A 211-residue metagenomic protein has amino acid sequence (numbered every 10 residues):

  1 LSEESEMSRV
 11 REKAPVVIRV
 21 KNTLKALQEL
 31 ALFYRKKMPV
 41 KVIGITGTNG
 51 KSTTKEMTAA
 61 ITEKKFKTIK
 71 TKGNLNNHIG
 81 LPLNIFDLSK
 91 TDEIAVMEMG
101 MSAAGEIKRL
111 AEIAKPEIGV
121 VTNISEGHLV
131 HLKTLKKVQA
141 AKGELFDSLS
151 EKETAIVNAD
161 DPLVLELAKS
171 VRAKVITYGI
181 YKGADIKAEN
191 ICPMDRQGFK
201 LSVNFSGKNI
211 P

Functional and structural regions predicted by a protein language model:
L1, V20, I45, V203-F205: Hydrophobic residues in beta-strands and at strand termini
L1-E29: N-terminal leader/targeting and accessory segments in enzymes
L1-E6, A159-L163, I180: Short, polar loop motifs at secondary-structure junctions
M7-V17, P82-N84, H131-L132, E189-N190: Short secondary-structure transition/capping segments
R11, K36-K37, D195, S206: Short, flexible hinge/linker loops that cap or flank conserved catalytic cores
E12-V16, E151, V171-K174, A184: A short helix-to-beta-strand connector/capping loop
R19, L24-A159, L163-V171: Phosphate-binding loop of NTP-binding sites
L135-Q139, G143, K169, A173-P211: Adenine nucleotide phosphate-binding catalytic loops in nucleotide-utilizing enzymes
